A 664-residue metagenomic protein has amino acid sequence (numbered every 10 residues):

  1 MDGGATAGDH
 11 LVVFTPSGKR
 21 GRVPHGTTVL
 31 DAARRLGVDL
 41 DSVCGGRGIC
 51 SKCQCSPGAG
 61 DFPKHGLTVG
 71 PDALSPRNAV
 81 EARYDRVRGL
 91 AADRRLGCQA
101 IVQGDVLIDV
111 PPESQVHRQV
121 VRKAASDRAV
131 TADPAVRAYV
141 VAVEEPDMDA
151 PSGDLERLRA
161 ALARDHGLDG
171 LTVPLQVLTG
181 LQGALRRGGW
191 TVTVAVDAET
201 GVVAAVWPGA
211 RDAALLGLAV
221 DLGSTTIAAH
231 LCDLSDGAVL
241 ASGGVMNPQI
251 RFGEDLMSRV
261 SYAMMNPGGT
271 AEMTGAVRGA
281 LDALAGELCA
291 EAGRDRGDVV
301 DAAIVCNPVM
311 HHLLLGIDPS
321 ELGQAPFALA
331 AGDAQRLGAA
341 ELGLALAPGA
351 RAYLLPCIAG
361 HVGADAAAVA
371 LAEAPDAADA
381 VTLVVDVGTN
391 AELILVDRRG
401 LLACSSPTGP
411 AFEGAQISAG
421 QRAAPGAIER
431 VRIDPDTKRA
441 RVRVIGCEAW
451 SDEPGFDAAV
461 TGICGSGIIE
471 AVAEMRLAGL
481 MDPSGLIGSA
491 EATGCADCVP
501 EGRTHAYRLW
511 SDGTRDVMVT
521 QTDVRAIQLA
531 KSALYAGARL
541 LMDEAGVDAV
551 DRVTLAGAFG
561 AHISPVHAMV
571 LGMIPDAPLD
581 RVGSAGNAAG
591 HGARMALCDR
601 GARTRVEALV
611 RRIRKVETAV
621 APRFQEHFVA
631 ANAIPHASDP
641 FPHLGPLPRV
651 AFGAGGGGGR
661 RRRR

Functional and structural regions predicted by a protein language model:
D39-D105: Local cysteine-cluster metal-coordination motifs and their immediate loop/turn environment, predominantly Fe-S cluster
N78, R83-A219, S224, M273-R278 (+7 more regions): Nucleotide/phosphate-binding catalytic cleft detector across ATP-hydrolyzing and phosphate-transferring enzymes
V220-S224, A229-M257, S320-A334, A368 (+3 more regions): Glycine-rich phosphate-binding loop of actin/hexokinase-like ATP-binding domains
P248-A290, Q416-I417, P425-I433, A526-L529 (+1 more regions): N-terminal phosphate-binding loop and adjacent alpha-helix
C306-E321, V396, V547-A549, A558-P578 (+2 more regions): Short glycine/threonine-rich loop-to-helix capping motif typified by GTGT followed within a few residues by an Asp-Pro
C357-A372, S532, V582-A619: Glycine-rich phosphate-binding/hydrolytic loop that grips phosphoryl groups
D397-R399, R539, D543-L609: Catalytic phosphate/nucleotide-handling subdomain of diverse soluble enzymes
R476-D543: A contiguous, well-structured pocket-lining segment that forms one wall/lid of small-molecule binding clefts in soluble
